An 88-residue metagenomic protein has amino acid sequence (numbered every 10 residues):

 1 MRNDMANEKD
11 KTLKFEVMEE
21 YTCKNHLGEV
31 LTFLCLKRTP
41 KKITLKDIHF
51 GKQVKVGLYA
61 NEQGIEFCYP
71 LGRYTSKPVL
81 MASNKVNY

Functional and structural regions predicted by a protein language model:
R2-K11: Short alpha-helix capping/helix-loop boundary micro-motifs
D10-H26: Short coil-to-beta transition motif at edge beta-strands of beta-rich domains
H26-G28, H49-G51: Glycine-centered tight beta-turn/hairpin loop motif at sheet-sheet or coil-to-beta transitions
V30-R38: Short beta-strand-centered aromatic/proline hotspots
T39-P40, E62: Residue-level signal for tight coil/turn positions that link beta-strands
K41-I48: Short, solvent-exposed secondary-structure boundary/capping segments
K52-Y88: Intrinsically disordered, low-complexity, charged/polar segments
